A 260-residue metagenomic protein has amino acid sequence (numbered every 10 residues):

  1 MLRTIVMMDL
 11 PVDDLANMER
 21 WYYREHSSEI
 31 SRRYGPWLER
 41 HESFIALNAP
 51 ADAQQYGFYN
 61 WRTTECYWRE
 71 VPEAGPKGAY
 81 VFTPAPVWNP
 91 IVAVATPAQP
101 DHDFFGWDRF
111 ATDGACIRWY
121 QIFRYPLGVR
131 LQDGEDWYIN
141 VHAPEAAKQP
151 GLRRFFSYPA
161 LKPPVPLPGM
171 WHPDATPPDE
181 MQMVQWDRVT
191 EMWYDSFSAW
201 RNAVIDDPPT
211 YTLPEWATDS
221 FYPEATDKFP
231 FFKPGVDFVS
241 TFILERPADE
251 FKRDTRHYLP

Functional and structural regions predicted by a protein language model:
M1-P260: Macromolecular interaction modules
